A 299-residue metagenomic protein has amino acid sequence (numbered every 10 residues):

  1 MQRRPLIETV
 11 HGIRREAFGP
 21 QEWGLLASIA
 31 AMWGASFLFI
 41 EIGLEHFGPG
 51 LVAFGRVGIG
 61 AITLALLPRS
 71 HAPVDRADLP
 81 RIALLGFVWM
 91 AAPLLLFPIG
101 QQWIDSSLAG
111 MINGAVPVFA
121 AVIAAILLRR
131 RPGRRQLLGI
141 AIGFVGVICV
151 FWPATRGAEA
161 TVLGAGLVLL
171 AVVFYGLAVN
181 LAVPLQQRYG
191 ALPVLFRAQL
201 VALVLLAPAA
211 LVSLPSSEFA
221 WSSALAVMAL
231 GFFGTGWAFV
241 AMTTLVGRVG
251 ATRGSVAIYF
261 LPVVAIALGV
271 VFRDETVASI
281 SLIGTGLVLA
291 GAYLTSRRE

Functional and structural regions predicted by a protein language model:
Q2-F54, I99, G157-P184: Glycine-/small-residue-enriched transmembrane alpha-helix faces in small-molecule transporters and effluxers
I7, G58, L64, I123 (+5 more regions): Hydrophobic transmembrane alpha-helices of multi-pass small-molecule transport proteins
F18-W23, E45-G50, F54, V74-P80 (+3 more regions): Juxtamembrane helix-entry segments on the extracytoplasmic side of multipass membrane proteins
A31-I40, A65-N113, C149, G231-V249: Specific transmembrane alpha-helical segments of multi-pass solute transporters/efflux pumps, especially DMT/EamA
G34, L38, A65, G86-A91 (+8 more regions): Hydrophobic/small/kink-forming positions within alpha-helical transmembrane segments of polytopic membrane proteins
L51-I62, W89, L94-R131, R135-Q136 (+2 more regions): Specific alpha-helical transmembrane segments that line the substrate/conduction pathway and gating interfaces
F54-G55, M90, A109-A115, V179-V204 (+1 more regions): Helix-helix packing/entry segments at the starts of transmembrane helices
A61-L64, A120-V122, I126, I140 (+3 more regions): Transmembrane alpha-helical segments that form core, pore/gating elements of small-molecule transporters/exporters
